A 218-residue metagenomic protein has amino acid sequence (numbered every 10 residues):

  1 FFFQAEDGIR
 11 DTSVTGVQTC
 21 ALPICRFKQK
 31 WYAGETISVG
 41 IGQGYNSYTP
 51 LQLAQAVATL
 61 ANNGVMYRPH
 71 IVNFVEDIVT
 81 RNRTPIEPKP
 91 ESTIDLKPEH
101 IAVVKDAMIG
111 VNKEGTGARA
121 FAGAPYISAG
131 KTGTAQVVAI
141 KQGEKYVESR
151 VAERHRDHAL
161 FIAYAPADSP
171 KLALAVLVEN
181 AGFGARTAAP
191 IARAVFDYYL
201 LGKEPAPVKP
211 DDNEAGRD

Functional and structural regions predicted by a protein language model:
F1, T12-S13, V17-A175, P210 (+1 more regions): Beta-lactam-recognizing serine transpeptidase/beta-lactamase-like catalytic domain environment
F3-A5: Short, solvent-exposed loop/edge segments of extracellular or virion-exposed proteins
L53, R68, G184-R193: Short, charged, low-complexity patches
A61, N112, R193-E204: Short amphipathic alpha-helical signal-transduction/dimerization elements
L160, A175-V178, I191, V195: C-terminal soluble interaction/assembly domains
A206-V208: Intrinsically disordered, low-complexity mixed-charge segments
